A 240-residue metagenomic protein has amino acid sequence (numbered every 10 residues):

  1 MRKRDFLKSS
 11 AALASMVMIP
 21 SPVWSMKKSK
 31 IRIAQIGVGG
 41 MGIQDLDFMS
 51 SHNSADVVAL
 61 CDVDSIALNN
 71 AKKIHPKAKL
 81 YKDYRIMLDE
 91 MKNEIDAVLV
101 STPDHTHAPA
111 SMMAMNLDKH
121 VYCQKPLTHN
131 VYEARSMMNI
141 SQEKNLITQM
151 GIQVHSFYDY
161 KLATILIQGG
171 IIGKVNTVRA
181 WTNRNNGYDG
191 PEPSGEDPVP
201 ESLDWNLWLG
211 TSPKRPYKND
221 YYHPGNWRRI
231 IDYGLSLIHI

Functional and structural regions predicted by a protein language model:
M1-A14: N-terminal secretory signal peptides and thylakoid transit peptides that target proteins across membranes
A12-H75, V154-F157: N-terminal Rossmann-like dinucleotide-binding module
G37, I171-D189, D204-P216: NAD(P)-dependent dehydrogenases' Rossmann-like dinucleotide-binding region
V98-L99: N-terminal Rossmann-like NAD(P) cofactor-binding module of classical short-chain dehydrogenase/reductase
P103-D104, A108-S156, G170: Beta-strand-loop-alpha-helix segment that lines the small-molecule cofactor/substrate pocket of alpha/beta enzymes
L146, D189-P193, N226-S236: Flexible glycine/proline-enriched surface loops and loop-helix/loop-strand junctions
F157-R179, E192-S194: Oxidoreductase and adenylate-handling cofactor-binding alpha/beta cores
W208, I238-I240: Conserved small/polar residues in nucleotide/adenosyl-binding loops
